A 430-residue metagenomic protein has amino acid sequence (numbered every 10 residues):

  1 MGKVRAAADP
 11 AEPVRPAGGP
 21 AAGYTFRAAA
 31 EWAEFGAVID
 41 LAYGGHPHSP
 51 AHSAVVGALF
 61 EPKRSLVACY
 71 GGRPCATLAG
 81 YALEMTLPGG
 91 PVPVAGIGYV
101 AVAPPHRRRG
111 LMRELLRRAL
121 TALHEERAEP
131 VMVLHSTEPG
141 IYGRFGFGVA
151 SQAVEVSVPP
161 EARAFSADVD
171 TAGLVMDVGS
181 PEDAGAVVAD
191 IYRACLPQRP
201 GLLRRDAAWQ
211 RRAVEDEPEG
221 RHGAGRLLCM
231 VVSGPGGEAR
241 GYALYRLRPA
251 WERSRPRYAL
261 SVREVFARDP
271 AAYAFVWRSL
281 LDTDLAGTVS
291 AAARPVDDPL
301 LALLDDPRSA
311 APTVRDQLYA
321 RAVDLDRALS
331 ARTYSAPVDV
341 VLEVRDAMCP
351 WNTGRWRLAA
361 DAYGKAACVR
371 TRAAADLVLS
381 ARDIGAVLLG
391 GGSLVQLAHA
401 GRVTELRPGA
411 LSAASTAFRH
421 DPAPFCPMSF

Functional and structural regions predicted by a protein language model:
M1-A33, T171-F430: Intrinsically disordered, low-complexity, positively biased terminal segments
A42-L87, G201-C229, A328: Active-site rim helix/loop that mediates acceptor-substrate recognition in acyltransferases
V67, R73-L83, V94-G96, A101 (+2 more regions): Conserved beta-strand in the GNAT
M85-I97, R107, A250-A259: A conserved beta-turn-beta hairpin within the catalytic core of GNAT-like acetyltransferases that forms part
I97-V102, R108-E125, D269-L281: Conserved acetyl-CoA-binding loop-helix of GNAT-fold acetyltransferases
L116, T121-H135, D284-P295: Conserved GNAT acetyl-CoA-binding A-motif
E125-P130, H135-E155, V296-P312: Conserved active-site alpha-helix within GNAT-family acetyltransferase domains
V149-D183: Flexible glycine-/small-residue-enriched beta->alpha junction loops that bind anionic phosphate/pyrophosphate groups
